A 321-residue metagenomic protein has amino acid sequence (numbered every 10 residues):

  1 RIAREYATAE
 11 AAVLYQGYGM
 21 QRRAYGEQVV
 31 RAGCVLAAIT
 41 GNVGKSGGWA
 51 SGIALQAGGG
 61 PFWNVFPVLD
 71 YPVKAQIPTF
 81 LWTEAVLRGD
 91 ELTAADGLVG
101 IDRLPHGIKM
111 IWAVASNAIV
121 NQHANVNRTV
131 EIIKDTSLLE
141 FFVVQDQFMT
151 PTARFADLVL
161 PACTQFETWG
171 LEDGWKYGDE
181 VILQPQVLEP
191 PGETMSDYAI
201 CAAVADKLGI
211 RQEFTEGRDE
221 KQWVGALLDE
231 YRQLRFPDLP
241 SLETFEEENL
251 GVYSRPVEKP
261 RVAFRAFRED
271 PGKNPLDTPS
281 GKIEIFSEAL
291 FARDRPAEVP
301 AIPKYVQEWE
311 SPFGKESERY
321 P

Functional and structural regions predicted by a protein language model:
R1-A32, I39-K45, G52-G59, F66-P237 (+2 more regions): Non-catalytic alpha/beta scaffold blocks inside enzyme catalytic domains
P61-N64, R268: A terminal-accessory region detector
G225-P321: Long, low-complexity segments enriched in small/aliphatic residues
